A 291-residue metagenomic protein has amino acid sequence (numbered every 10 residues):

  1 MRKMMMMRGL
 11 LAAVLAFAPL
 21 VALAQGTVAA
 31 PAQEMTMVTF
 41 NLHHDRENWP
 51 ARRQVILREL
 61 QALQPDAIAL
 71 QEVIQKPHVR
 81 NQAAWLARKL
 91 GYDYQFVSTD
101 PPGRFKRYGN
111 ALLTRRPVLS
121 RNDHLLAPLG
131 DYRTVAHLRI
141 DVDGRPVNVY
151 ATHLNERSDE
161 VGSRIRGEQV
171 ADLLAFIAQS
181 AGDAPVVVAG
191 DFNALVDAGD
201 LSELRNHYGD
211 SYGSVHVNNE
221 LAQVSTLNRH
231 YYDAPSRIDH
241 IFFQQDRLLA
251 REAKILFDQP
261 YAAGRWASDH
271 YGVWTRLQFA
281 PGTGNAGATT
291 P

Functional and structural regions predicted by a protein language model:
M1-L11: Bacterial N-terminal signal peptides that target proteins for export
V14-K89, P102-K106, A171, A280-P291: N-terminal, active-site-proximal structural segment of metallo-dependent hydrolase catalytic domains
Q25-G26, D141, A178-V187, A194-P291: Metal-dependent phosphoester-hydrolase catalytic domains
M35-L42, I56-V79, L113, L138 (+5 more regions): Active-site beta-strand/loop signature of hydrolases that rely on acidic residues for catalysis
W49, A67, Q71-L154, L249-F257: Structured beta-strand-rich core segments of catalytic domains in phosphoester-bond hydrolases
Q61-P65, A87-G91, V118, A178-G182 (+1 more regions): Sec-exported extracytoplasmic/periplasmic mature domains
A69-Q71, Q95-S98, V187-D191, D210-S214: Active-site neighborhood of phospho(di)ester-bond hydrolases with catalytic His/Asp-centered motifs
H153-L173, V196-R205: Active-site-proximal segments of metal-dependent phosphoesterases and phosphodiesterases across multiple
